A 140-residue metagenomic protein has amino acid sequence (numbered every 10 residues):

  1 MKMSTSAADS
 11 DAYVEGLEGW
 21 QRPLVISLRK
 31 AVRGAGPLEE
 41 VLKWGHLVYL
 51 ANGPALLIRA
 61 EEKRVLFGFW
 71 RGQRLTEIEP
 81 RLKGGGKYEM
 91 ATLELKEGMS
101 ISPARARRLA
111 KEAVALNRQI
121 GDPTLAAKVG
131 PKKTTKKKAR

Functional and structural regions predicted by a protein language model:
M1-R140: Charge-dense, helix-prone N-terminal extensions
